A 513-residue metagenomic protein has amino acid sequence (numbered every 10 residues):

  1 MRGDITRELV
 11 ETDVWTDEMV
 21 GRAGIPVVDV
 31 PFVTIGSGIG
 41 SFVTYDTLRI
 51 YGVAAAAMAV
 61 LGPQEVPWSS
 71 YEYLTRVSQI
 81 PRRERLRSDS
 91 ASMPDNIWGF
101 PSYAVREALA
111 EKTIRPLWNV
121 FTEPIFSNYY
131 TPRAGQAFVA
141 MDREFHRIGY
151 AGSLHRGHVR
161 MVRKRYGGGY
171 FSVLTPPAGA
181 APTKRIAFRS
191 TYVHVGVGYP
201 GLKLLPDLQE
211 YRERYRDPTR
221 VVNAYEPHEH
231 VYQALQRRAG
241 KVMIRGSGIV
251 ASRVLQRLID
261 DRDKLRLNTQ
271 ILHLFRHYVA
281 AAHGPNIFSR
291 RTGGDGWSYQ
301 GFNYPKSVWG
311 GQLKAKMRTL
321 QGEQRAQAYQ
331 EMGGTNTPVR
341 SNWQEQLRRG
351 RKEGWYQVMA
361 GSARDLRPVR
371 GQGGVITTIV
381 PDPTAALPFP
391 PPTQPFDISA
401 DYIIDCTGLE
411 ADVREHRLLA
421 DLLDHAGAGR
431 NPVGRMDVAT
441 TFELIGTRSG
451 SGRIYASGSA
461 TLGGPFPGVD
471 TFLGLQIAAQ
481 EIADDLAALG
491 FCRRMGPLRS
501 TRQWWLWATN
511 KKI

Functional and structural regions predicted by a protein language model:
M1-E65, E123-I249, R253-I513: Flavin (primarily FAD) cofactor-binding/catalytic cores of flavoenzymes
L48, L74-V77, A104, L109 (+2 more regions): A generic structural signal for solvent-exposed, polar alpha-helical segments
P63-F100, A280-G301: Conserved N-terminal glycine-rich FAD pyrophosphate-binding loop of Rossmann-like flavoproteins
P81-E123, P305-E323: Flavin (FAD/FMN) cofactor-binding and adjacent substrate-gating region of FAD-dependent oxidoreductase domains
